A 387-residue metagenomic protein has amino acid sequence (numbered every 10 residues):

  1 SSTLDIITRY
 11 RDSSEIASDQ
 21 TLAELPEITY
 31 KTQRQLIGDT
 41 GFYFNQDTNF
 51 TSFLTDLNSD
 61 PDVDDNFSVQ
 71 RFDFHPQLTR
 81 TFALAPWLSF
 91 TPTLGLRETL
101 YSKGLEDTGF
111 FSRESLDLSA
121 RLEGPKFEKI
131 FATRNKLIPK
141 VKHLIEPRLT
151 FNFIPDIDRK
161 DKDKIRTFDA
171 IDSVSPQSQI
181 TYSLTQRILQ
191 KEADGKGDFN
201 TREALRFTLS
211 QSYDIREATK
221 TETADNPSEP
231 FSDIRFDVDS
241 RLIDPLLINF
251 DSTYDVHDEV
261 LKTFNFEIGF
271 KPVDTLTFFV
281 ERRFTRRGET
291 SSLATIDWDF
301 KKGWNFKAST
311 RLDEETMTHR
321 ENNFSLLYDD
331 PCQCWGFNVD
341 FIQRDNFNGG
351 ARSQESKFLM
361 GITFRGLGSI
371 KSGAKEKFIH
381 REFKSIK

Functional and structural regions predicted by a protein language model:
S1-K387: Outer-membrane beta-barrel proteins and related beta-barrel translocases across Gram-negative bacteria
